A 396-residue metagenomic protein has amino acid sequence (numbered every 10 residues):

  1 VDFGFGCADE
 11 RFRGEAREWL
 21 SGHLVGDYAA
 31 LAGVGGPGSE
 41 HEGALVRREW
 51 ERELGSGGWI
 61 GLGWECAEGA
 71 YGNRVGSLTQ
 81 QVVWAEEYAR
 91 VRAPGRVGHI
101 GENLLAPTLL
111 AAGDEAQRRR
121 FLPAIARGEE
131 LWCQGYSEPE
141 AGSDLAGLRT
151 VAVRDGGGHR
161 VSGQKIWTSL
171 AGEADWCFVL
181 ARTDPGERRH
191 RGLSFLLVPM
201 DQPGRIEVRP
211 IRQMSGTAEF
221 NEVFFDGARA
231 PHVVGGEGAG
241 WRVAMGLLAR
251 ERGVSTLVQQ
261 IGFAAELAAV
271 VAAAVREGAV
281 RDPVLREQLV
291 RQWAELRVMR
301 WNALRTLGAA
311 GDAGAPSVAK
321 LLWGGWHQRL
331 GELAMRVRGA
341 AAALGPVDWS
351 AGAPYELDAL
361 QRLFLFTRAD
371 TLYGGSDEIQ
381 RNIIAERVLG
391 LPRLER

Functional and structural regions predicted by a protein language model:
V1-V97, R120, A124, P346-G352 (+2 more regions): Amphipathic, small/basic residue-rich leader segments at the start of a protein or domain
D2, T79, V83-W84, L104 (+5 more regions): Glycine-rich phosphate/cofactor-binding loops in nucleotide/flavin-utilizing enzymes
F3-F5, I206-M299, D370: Glycine-rich beta->alpha junctions and the first turn(s) of the following alpha-helix
Y28-G38, A279, P283-R286, R297-G352: C-terminal helix-coil-helix/basic helical segment that borders enzyme active sites and/or dimer interfaces and provides
E51-R119, P123, R127-G128, L170-W176 (+6 more regions): Internal helix-loop-helix
G128-Y136, L180: A short, Trp-centered hydrophobic/proline-enriched beta-strand micro-motif
T150-V153: A structural signal for short hydrophobic beta-strand segments in well-ordered beta-sheet cores
S162-E207: A short core secondary-structure module
